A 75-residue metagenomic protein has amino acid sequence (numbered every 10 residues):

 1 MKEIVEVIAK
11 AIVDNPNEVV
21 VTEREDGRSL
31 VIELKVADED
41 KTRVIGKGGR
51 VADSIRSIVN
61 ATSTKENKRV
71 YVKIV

Functional and structural regions predicted by a protein language model:
M1-R43, K47, V51-V75: RNA-contacting regions in translation and RNA-metabolism proteins, encompassing KH/S1 modules where present
